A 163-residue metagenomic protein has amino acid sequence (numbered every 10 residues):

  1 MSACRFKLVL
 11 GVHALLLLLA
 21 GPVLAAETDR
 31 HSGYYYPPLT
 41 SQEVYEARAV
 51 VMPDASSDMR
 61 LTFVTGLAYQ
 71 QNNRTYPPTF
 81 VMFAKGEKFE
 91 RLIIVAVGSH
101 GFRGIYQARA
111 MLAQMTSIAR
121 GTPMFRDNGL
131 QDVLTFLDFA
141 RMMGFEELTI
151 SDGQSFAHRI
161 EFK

Functional and structural regions predicted by a protein language model:
M1-V12: Bacterial N-terminal signal peptides that target proteins for export
R5-K7, R103, Q107, L137 (+2 more regions): Compositionally biased, low-structure terminal segments
L10-A20: Bacterial N-terminal signal peptides
L16, K85-G86, F139-R141: Sterically constrained small-residue positions within well-ordered secondary structures of folded domains
A25-E90, H100-R103: N-proximal, solvent-exposed amphipathic alpha-helical segments enriched in charged/polar residues
Y69-T135: Mature extracytoplasmic domains of secretory-pathway proteins
R120-F162: A short amphipathic beta-strand at an alpha->beta junction
